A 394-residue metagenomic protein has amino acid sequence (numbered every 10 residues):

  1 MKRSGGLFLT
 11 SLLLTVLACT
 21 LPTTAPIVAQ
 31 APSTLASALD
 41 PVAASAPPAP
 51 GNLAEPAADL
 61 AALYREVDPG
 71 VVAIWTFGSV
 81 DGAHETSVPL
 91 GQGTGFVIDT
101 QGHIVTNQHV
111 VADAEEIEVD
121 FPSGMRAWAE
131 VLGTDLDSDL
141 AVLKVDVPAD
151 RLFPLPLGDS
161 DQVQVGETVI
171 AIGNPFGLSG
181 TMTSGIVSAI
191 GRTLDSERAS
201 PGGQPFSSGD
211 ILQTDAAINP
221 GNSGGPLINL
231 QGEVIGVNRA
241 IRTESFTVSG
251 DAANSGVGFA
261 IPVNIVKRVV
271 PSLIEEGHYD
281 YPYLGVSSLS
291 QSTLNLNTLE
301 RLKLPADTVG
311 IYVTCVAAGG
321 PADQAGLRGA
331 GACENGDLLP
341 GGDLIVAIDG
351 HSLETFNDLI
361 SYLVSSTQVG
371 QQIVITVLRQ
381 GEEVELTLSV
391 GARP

Functional and structural regions predicted by a protein language model:
M1-L9: Bacterial N-terminal signal peptides that target proteins for export
V16-A18: C-terminal motif of bacterial Sec signal peptides marking the signal peptidase cleavage site
T20-P22: Bacterial signal peptide processing site
T24-V309, F356, V364, G370-Q371 (+2 more regions): Serine-dependent protease modules
I104-V105, Q324-N357: Conserved PDZ fold ligand-binding element
C315, G319, L327-A330: Acidic, Ser/Thr/Gly/Pro-rich low-complexity segments that form flexible
A318, Q368-V369: Surface-exposed loops/turns
